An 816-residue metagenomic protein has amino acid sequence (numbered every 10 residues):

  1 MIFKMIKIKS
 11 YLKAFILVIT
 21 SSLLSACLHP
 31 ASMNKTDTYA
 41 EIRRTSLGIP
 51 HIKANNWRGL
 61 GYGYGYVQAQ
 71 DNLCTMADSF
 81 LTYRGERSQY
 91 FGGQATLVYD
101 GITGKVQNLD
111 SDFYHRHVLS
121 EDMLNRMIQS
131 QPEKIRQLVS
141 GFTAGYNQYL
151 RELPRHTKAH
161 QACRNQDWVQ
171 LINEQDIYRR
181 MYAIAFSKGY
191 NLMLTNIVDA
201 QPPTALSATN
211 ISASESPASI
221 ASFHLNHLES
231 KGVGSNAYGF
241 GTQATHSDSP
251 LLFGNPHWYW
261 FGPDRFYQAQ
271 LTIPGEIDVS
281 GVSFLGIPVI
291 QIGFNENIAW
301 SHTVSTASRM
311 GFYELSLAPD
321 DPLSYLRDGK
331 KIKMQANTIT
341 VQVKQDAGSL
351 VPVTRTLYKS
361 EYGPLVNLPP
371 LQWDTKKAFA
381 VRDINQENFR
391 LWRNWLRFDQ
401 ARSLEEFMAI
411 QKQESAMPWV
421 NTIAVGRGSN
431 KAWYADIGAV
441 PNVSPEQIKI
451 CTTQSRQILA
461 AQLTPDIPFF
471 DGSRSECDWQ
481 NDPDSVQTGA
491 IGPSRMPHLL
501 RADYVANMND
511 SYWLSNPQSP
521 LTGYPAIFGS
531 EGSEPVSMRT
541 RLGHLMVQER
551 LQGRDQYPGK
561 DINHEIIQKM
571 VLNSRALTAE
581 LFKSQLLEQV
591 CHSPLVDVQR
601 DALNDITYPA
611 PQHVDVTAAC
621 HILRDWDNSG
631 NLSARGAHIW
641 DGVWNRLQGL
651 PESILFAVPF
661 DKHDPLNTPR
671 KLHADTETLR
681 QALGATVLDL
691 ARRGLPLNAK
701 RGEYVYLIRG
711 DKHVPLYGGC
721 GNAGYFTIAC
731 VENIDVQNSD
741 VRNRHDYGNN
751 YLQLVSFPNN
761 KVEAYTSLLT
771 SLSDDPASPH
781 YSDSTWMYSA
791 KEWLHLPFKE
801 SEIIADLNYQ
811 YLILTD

Functional and structural regions predicted by a protein language model:
F3-I16: Bacterial N-terminal signal peptides that target proteins for export
S25-A26: C-terminal motif of bacterial Sec signal peptides marking the signal peptidase cleavage site
A31-P263, L271-E276, S280-V282, V289 (+1 more regions): Substrate-recognition/specificity elements adjacent to catalytic centers across diverse enzyme folds
A54, G59-T103, S301-L350, T354-T356 (+3 more regions): Gly/Pro-rich active-site capping loops and adjacent beta-alpha segments that organize cofactor/substrate pockets
W258-L271, A401-S415, V547: Short active-site loop/helix that positions an aromatic residue
V282-S283, F294-E296, H302-P465: Glycine- and hydrophobic-rich flexible loops that cap the catalytic core of alpha/beta enzyme folds
M310, M417-G553, V643, L647 (+1 more regions): Hydrophobic alpha-helical segments
N516-D601, E703-D816: Terminal end segments
